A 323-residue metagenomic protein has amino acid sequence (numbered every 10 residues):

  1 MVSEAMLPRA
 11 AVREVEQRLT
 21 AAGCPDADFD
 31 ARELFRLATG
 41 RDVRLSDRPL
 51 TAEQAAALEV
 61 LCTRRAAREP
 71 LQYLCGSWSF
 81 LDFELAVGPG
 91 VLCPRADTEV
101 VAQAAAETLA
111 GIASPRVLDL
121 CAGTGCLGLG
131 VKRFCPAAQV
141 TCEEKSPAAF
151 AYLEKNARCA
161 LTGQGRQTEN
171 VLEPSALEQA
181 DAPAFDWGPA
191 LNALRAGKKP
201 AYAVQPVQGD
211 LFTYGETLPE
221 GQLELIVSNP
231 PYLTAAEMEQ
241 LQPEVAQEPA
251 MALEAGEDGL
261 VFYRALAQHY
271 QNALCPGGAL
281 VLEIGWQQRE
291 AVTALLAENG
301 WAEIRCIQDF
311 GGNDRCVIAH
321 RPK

Functional and structural regions predicted by a protein language model:
V2-G76: N-terminal auxiliary segments of SAM/dcSAM-dependent transferases
R32-R36, T63, Q103, L129 (+2 more regions): Generic alpha-helical structural context detector
G40-R41, V91, Y232, G259: Active-site/binding-pocket entry motifs
L45, A66-E69, C75, F80 (+6 more regions): Residue-level signal for pocket-adjacent positions within structured domains
R48, V60-A137, C142-E154, D186-W187 (+1 more regions): SAM-dependent Rossmann-like transferase core, predominantly class I methyltransferases with a strong bias toward
Q54, P94-D97, F262: An acidic site on a long C-lobe helix of protein kinase domains
Q103, F134-Q139, E143-E173, L177-R321: S-adenosylmethionine
